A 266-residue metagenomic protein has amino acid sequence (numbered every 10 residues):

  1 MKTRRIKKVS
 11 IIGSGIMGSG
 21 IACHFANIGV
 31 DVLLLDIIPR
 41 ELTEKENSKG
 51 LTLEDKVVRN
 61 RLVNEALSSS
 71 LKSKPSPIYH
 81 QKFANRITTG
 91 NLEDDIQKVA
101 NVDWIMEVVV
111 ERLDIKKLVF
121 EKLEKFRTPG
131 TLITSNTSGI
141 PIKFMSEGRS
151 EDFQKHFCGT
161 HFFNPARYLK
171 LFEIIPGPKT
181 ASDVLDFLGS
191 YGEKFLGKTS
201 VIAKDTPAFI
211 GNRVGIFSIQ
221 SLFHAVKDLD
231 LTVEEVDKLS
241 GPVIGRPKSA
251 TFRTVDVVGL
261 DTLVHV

Functional and structural regions predicted by a protein language model:
M1-S69, F126: NAD(P)+-binding Rossmann beta1-loop-alpha1 motif at the extreme N-terminus of oxidoreductases
T3-K8, A84, V102, G130: Phosphate-coordination loops involved in phosphoryl transfer and adenosine-cofactor binding
L33-L35, T88-G90, M106, C158-T160 (+1 more regions): Hydrophobic/aromatic beta-strand patches that form the interior of the parallel beta-sheet core in alpha/beta enzyme
I38-Q81, I174-A181, S200, P207-G215: Rossmann-like dinucleotide-binding cores of NAD(P)H-dependent redox enzymes
A66-R127: A structured beta-alpha segment of the ubiquitous adenosine-cofactor-binding alpha/beta core
R112-G189: Rossmann-fold NAD(P)-binding glycine/threonine-rich loop
I175, K179, V201-V266: Substrate-binding/catalytic subdomain of NAD(P)-dependent oxidoreductase enzymes
